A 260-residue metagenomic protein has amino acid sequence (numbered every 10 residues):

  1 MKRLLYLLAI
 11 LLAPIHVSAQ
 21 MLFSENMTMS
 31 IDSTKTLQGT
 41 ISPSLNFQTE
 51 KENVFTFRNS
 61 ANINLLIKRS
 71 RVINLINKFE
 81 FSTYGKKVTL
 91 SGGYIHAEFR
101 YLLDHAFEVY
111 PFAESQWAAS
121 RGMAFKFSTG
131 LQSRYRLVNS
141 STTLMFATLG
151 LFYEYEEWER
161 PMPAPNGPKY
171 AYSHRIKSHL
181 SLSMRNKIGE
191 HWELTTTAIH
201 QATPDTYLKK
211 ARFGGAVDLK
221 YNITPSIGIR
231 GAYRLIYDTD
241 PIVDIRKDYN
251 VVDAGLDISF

Functional and structural regions predicted by a protein language model:
M1-K35: Cleavable N-terminal export/targeting peptides
K35-L37, N53-F57, T89-G93, M123-T129 (+4 more regions): Residues that define the transmembrane beta-barrel architecture of outer-membrane proteins
L37, K68-L75, A106-V109, S141-M145 (+2 more regions): Repeated loop/turn-to-beta-strand initiation elements of outer-membrane beta-barrel proteins
I41-F47, L75-F81, P111-S115, L131 (+4 more regions): Transmembrane beta-barrel strands of outer-membrane/channel proteins
P43, N59-A61, I95-A97, L131 (+3 more regions): Membrane-embedded beta-strands of outer-membrane beta-barrel proteins, especially the hydrophobic/small aromatic
L45-F47, L65, Y101, Y135-L137 (+5 more regions): Residue-level signature of outer-membrane beta-barrel architecture
L144-S226: Outer-membrane beta-barrel transmembrane domain signature
N222, D248-F260: Outer-membrane beta-barrel "beta-signal"
